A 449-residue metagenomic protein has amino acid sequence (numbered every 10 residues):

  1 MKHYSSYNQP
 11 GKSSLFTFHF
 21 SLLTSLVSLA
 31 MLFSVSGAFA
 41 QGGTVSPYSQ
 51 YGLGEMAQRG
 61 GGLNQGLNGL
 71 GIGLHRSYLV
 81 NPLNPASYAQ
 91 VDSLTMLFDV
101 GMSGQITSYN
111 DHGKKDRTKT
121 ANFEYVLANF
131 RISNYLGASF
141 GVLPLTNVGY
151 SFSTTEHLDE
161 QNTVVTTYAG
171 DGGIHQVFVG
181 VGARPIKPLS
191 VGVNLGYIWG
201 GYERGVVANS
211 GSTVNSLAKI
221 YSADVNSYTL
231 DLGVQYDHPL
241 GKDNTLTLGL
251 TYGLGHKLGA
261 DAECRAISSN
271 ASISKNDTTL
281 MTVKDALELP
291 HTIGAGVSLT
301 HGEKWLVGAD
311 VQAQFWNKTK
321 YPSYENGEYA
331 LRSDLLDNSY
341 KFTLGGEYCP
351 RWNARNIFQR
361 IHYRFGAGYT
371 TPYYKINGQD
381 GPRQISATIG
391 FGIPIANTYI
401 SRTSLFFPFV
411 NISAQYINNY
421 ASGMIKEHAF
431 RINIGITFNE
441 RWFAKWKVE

Functional and structural regions predicted by a protein language model:
M1-F18: N-terminal secretory signal peptides that target proteins for export/translocation
H3, L15, L29, Y78 (+1 more regions): Residue-level detector of alpha-helical transmembrane segments in integral membrane proteins
S14-T17, S21-T24, A40: Intrinsically disordered, low-complexity terminal segments enriched in Ser/Thr
H19, L26, L53-G54, G69 (+1 more regions): Hydrophobic alpha-helical segments, principally membrane-spanning helices and signal/leader peptides
S21-S34: Bacterial N-terminal signal peptides
A30-F33, Q90, W305: Charged, amphipathic alpha-helical interaction segments
G37-L136, F140-L143, N338: N-terminal, post-signal peptide beta-strand-biased segments of exported outer-membrane/organellar beta-barrel and other
Q41-R59, N64-Q65, S133-E449: Outer-membrane beta-barrel porins/channels
